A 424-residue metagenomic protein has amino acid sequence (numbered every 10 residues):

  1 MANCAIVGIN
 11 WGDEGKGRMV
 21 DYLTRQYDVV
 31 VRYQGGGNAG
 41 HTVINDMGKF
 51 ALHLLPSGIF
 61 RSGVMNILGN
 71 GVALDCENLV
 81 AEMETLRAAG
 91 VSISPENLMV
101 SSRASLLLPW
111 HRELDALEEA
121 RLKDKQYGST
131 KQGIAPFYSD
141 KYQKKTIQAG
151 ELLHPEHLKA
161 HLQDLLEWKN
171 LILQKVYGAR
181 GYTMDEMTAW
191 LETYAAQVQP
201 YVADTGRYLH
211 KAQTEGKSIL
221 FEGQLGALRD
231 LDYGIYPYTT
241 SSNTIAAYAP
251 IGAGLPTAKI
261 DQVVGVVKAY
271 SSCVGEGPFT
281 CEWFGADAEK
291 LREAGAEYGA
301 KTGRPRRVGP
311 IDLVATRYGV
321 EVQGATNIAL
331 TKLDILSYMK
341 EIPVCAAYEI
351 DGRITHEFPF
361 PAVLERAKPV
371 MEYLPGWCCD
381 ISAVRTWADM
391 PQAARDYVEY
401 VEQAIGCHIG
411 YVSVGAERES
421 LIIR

Functional and structural regions predicted by a protein language model:
M1-R424: Non-transmembrane, aqueous-exposed alpha-helical and coiled segments at domain scale
